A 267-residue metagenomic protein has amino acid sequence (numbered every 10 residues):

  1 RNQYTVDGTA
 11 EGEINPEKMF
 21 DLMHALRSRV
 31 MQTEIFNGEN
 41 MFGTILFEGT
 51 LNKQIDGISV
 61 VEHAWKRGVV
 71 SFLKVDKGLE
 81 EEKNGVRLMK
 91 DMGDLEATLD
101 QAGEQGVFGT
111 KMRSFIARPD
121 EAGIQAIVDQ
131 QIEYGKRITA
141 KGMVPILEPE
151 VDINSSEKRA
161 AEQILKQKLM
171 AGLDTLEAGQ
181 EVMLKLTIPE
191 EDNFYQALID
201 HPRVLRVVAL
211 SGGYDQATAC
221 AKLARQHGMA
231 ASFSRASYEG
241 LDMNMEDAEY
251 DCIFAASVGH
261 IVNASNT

Functional and structural regions predicted by a protein language model:
R1-F108, I116-R118, K168-G172, A178-M183 (+1 more regions): Alpha/beta catalytic barrel-like cores
K83-R87, T110-Q125, D152-K158: Surface-exposed cleft-lining segments at the edges of enzyme active sites
L95, I124-Q131, E162-K166, Y250: Aromatic/hydrophobic pocket-lining residues that form the small-molecule binding cavity in soluble enzyme cores
G106-S114, M143-E150: Glycine-rich, often proline-containing surface loops adjacent to acidic residues and nearby aromatics that form
F115-R118, G123-K136, M143: Internal active-site segments that recognize and position negatively charged phosphoryl groups and nucleotide moieties
A122-Q125, S156-K166, E190-D200: Short glycine/threonine-rich loop-to-helix capping motif typified by GTGT followed within a few residues by an Asp-Pro
Y134, I138-I188: Aromatic-anchored, glycine/proline-accented short structural segments that stabilize local strand-turns or short
